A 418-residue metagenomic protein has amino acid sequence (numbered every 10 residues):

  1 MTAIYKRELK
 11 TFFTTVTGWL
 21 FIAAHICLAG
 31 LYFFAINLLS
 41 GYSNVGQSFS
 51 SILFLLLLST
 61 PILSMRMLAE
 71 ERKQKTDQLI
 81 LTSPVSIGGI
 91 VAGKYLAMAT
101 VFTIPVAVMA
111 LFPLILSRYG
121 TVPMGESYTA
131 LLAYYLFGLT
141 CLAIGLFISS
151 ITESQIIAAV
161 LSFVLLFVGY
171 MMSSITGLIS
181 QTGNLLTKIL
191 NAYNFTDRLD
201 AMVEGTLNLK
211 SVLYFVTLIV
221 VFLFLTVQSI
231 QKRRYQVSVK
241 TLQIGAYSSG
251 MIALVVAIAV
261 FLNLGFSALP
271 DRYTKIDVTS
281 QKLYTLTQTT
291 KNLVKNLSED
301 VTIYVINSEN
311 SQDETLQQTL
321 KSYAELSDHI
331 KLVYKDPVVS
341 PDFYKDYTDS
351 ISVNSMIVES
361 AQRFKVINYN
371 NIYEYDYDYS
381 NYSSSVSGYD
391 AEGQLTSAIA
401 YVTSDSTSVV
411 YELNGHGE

Functional and structural regions predicted by a protein language model:
M1-G18, Y235: Aromatic- and glycine-rich beta-strand/loop motifs that create alpha-glucan
I26-F33, V106, F112, L165-I175: Aromatic-anchored segments of alpha-helical transmembrane domains
Y32-F34, V45-G46, L55, A92-G93 (+1 more regions): Secretory targeting signals
I36-Y42, A158-S229, Y235-Q236: Terminal transmembrane helical anchor/hairpin motif
F49-E70: Long, hydrophobic alpha-helical segments
L56-L63, G138-A143, Y214-Q228: Hydrophobic cores of alpha-helical transmembrane segments in multi-pass inner/ER membrane proteins, independent
M67-A97: Helix-loop-helix units of permease transmembrane domains in multi-pass membrane transporters, especially ABC
L178-Q181, D200-L209, Y214, L218-V227 (+1 more regions): Short, surface-exposed patches at the edges or C-terminal ends of soluble domains, predominantly
